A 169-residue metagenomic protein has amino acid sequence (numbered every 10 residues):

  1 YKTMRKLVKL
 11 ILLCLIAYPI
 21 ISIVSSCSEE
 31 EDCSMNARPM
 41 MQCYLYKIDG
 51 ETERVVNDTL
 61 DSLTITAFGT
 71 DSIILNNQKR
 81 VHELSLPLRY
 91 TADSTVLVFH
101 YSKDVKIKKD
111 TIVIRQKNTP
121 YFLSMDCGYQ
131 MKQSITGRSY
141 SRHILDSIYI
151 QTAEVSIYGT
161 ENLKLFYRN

Functional and structural regions predicted by a protein language model:
Y1-A37: Bacterial Sec-dependent N-terminal signal peptides
Y1-V8, M41-L45, L63, S94-V98: N-terminal, helix-rich and Lys/Arg-enriched segments in bacterial and organellar proteins
L12-Y18, N57-D58, F68-I73, I135-R138: N-terminal start-of-chain detector that recognizes signal peptides and the immediate post-cleavage beginning
A17, I23, N76, D104 (+1 more regions): Homeobox/homeodomain signature
P19-V24, M41, T64-T66, N76-K79 (+2 more regions): A short linear-motif detector with a strong N-terminal bias
C27-M35, H82-N169: Extracytoplasmic cysteine-anchoring/structural motifs
S28-L84: Start-of-domain marker
